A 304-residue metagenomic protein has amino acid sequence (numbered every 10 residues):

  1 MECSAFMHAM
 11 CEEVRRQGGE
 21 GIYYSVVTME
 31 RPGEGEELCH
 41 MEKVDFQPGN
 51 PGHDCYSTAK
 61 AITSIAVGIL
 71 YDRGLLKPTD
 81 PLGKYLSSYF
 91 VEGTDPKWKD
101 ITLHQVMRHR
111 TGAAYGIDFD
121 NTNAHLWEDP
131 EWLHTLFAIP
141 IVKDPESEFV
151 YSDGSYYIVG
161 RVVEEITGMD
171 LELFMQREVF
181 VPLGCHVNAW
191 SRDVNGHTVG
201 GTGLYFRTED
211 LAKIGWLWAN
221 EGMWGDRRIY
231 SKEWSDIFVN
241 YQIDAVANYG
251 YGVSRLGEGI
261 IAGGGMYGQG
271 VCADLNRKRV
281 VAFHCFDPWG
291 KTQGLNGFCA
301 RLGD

Functional and structural regions predicted by a protein language model:
A5-P48, V271-D274, K278-A282: A short, well-structured edge-of-sheet supersecondary motif
H8-E12, G68, G83, H104-M107 (+8 more regions): Non-transmembrane alpha-helical segments in soluble domains of secreted/periplasmic/extracellular proteins
G49-N50, D118-T202: Catalytic-site signature segments of enzymes, centered on catalytic residues
D54-T79, V159-V163, I214: Active-site SXXK
R73-A113, I166-T202, F206: Active-site helix/loop module of the DD-peptidase/beta-lactamase fold, centered on the serine-lysine SxxK catalytic
I158, V162, G200-M223, Q269-F286: Active-site-proximal alpha-helical segments within enzyme catalytic domains
K232-C285: Active-site Gly/Thr loop motif
T292-D304: Short, gly/Ser/Thr-rich active-site loops of penicillin-recognizing serine hydrolases
